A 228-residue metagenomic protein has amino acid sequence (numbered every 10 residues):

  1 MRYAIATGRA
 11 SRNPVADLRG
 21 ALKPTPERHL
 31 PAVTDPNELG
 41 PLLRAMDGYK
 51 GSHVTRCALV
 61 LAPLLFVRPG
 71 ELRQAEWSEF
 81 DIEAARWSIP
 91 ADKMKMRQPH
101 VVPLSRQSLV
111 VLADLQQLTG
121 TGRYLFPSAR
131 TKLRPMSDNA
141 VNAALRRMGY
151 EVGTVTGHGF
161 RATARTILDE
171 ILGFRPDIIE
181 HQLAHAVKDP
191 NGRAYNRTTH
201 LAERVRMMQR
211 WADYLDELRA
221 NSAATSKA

Functional and structural regions predicted by a protein language model:
M1-Y3, L18, L104: Non-catalytic DNA-binding core/recognition domains of DNA-processing enzymes
R2-A6, L64-R68, I167-I171, R210 (+1 more regions): Alpha-helical scaffold segments in carbohydrate-active enzymes
A6, A10-A75, E83, M94-Q98 (+2 more regions): Basic, Lys/Arg- and aromatic-enriched nucleic-acid-binding interface segment
P24-T25, V33, S88-R97, L109 (+1 more regions): Catalytic-site neighborhood detector that most strongly recognizes the C-terminal catalytic loop/helix of tyrosine
R44-R56, L65, V102, V110 (+6 more regions): Short, basic (Lys/Arg/His-rich) helix/loop patches that form interaction surfaces in the mid-to-C-terminal regions
I82-A84, R106: Residue-level signal for tight coil/turn positions that link beta-strands
R86, P99-P103: Well-ordered beta-strand positions in beta-sheet-rich domains
A220-A228: Short, flexible loop/turn segments with low-complexity composition
